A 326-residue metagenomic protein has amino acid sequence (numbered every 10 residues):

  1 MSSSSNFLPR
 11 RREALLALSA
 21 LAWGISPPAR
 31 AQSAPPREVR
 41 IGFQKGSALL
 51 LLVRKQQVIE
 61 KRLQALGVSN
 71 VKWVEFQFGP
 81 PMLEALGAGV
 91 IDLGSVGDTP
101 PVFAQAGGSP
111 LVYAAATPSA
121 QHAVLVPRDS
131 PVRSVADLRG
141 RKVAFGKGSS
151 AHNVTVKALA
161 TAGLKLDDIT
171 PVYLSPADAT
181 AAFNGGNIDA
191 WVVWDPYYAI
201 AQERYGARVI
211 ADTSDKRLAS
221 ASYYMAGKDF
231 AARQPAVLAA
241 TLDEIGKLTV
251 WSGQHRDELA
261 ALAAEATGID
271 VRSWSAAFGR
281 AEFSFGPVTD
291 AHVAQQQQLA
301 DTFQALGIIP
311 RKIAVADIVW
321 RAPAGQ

Functional and structural regions predicted by a protein language model:
S2-F7, E13-A31: N-terminal export signals
Q32-K165, P171-Y173, D189-D195, L218: Short, glycine-/small- and polar/acidic-enriched structural segments that line small-molecule recognition paths
E60-G67, D215-K216, S284-H292: Short, solvent-exposed loop/beta-turn-alpha elements that line the ligand-binding surface or hinge of extracytoplasmic
L63, V90, S95, Q105 (+8 more regions): Sec/Tat-exported extracytoplasmic proteins
V68-K72, L166-I169, T267-A277, P310-V315: Short, surface-exposed acidic
T99-P100, P171-V172, A177-A263: Pocket-lining segment of extracytoplasmic ligand-binding domains
A232-I308: Secondary-structure end/capping motifs
F303-Q326: Conserved C-terminal helix/tail region of periplasmic/extracytoplasmic solute-binding proteins
